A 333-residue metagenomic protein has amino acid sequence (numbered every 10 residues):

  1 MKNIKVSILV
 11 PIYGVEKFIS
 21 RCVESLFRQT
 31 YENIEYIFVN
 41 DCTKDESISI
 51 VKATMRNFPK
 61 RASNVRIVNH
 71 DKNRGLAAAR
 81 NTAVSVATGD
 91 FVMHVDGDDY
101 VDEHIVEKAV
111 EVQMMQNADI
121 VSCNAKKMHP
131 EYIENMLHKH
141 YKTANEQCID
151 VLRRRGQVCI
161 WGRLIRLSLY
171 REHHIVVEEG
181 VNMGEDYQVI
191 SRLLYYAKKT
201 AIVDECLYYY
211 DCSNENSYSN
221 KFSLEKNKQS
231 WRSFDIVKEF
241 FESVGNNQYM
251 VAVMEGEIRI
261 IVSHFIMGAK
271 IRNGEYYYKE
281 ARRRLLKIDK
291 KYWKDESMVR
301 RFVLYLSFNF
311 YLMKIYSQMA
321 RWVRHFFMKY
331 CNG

Functional and structural regions predicted by a protein language model:
M1-W231: Nucleotide-sugar donor-binding/catalytic module of glycosyltransferases that assemble extracellular/cell-envelope
K52-M55, K238, R282, F327-M328: Residue-level detector of alpha-helical secondary structure
Q116, R259-I260: A short structural micro-motif
L207-S213, N220-Q248, I260-K291: Catalytic core of nucleotide-sugar-dependent glycosyltransferases
V244-G256, F302-V303: Structural motif
I271-G333: Membrane-interface aromatic/basic loop that binds lipid-linked glycans or pyrophosphate carriers, typified by
